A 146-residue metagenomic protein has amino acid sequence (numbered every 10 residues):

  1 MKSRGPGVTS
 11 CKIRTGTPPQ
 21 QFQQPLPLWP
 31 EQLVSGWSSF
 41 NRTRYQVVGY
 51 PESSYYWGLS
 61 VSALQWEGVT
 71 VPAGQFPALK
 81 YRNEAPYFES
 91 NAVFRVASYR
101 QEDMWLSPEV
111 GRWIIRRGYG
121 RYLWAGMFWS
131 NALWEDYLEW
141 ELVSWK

Functional and structural regions predicted by a protein language model:
M1-L64: Predominantly extracellular/secreted and cell-surface proteins with exposed, flexible low-complexity segments
K12, G49-K146: Acidic, serine/threonine-rich low-complexity disordered tracts
